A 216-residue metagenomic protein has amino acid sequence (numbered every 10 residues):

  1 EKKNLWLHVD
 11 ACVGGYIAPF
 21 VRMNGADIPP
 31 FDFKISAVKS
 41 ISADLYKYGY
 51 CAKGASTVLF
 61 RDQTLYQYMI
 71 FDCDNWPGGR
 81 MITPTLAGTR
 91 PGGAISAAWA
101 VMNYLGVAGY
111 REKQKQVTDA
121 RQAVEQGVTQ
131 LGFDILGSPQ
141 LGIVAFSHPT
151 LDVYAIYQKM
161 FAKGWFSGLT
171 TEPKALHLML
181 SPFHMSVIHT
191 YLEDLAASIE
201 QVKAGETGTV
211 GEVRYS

Functional and structural regions predicted by a protein language model:
E1-K3: Active-site core of PLP-dependent enzymes with the aminotransferase class I/II
H8, V13, F20-Q140, S147-T150 (+1 more regions): Active-site C-terminal subdomain of aminotransferase-like
A11-G15, K47, P173, P182-H184: Active-site-proximal loop/turn and secondary-structure-junction residues that shape catalytic pockets, frequently
R111-Q114, T118-E125, T129-L131, G137 (+1 more regions): Non-catalytic terminal extensions of PLP-dependent enzymes
